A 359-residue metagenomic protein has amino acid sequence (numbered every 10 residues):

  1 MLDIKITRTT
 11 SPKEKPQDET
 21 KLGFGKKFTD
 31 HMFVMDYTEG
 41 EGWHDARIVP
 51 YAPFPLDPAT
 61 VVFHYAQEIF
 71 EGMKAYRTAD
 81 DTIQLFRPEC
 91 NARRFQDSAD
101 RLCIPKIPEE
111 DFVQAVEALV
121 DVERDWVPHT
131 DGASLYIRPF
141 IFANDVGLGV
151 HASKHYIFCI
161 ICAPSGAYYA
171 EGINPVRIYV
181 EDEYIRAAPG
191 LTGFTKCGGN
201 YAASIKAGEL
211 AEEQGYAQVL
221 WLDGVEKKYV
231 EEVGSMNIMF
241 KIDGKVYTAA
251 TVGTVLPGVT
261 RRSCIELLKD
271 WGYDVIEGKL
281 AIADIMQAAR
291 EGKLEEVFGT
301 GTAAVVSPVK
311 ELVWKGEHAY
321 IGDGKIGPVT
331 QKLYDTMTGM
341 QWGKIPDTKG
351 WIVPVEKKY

Functional and structural regions predicted by a protein language model:
M1-L119, G147-Y359: Helix-start/capping segments and mature chain N-termini
E109-D111, L119-G132: Charged, gly/pro-rich active-site loop segments
V122, F142-N144: Intrinsically disordered, low-complexity linker/loop segments enriched in Gly/Pro and charged/polar residues
P128-R138, F142: Extended, Lys/Arg-enriched charged tracts that mediate electrostatic binding to polyanionic substrates
